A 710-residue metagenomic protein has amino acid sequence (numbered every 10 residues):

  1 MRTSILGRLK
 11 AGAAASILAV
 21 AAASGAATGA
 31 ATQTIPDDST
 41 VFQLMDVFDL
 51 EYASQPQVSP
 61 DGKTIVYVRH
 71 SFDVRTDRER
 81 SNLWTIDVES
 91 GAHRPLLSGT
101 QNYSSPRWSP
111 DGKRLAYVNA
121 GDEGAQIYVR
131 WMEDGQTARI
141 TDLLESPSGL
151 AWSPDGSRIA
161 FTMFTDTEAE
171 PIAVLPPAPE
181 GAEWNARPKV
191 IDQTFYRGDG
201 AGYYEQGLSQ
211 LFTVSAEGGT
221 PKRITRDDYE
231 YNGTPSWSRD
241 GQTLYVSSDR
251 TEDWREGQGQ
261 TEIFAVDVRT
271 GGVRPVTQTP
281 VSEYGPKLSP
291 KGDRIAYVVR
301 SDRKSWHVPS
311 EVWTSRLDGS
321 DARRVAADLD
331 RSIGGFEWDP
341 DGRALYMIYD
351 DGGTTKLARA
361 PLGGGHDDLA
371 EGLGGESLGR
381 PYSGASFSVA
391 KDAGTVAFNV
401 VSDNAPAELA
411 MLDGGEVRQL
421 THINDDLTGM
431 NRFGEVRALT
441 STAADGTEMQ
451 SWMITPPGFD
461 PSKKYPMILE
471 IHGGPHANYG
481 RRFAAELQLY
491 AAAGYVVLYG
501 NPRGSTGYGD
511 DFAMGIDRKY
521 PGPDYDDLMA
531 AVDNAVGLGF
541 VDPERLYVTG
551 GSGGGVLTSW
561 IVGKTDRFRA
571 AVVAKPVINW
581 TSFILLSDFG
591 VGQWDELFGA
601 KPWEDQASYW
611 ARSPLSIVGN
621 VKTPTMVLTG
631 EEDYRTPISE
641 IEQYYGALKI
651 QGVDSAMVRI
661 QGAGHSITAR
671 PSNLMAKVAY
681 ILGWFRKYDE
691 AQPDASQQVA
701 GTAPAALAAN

Functional and structural regions predicted by a protein language model:
G29-Y52, R78-E79, T85-N102, N119 (+10 more regions): Multi-bladed beta-propeller domains
P60-D61, P110-D111, P154-D155, R239-D240 (+3 more regions): Residue-level detector of Asp-centered blade-edge/turn motifs that repeat once per structural unit in beta-propeller
G62-I65, G112-A116, I159-A160, G241-L244 (+3 more regions): Hydrophobic beta-strand positions that form the internal "hydrophobic ladder" of WD40/Gbeta-like beta-propeller blades
S71-R75, G121-G124, D166-A169, T251-W254 (+3 more regions): Short glycine/acidic-enriched loop and turn motifs that connect beta-strands
R80-S81, F164-F212, S247-R250, G257-E262 (+3 more regions): Predominantly five- to eight-bladed beta-propeller fold
T251-E252, I423-E544, G551, I584-L586 (+1 more regions): Cap/lid segment of the alpha/beta-hydrolase catalytic domain
Y499-N710: Active-site-proximal cap/loop segments of hydrolase catalytic domains
